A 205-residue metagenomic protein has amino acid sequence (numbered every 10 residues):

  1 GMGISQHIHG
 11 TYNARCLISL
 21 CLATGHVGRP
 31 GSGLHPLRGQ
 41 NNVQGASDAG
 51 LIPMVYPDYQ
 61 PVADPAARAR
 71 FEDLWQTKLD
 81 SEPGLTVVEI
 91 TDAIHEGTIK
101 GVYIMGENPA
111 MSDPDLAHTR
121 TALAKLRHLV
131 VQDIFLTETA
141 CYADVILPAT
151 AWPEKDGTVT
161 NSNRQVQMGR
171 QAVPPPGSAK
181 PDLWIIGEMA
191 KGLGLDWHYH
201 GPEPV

Functional and structural regions predicted by a protein language model:
G1-P30, H35-V205: Non-catalytic alpha/beta scaffold blocks inside enzyme catalytic domains
